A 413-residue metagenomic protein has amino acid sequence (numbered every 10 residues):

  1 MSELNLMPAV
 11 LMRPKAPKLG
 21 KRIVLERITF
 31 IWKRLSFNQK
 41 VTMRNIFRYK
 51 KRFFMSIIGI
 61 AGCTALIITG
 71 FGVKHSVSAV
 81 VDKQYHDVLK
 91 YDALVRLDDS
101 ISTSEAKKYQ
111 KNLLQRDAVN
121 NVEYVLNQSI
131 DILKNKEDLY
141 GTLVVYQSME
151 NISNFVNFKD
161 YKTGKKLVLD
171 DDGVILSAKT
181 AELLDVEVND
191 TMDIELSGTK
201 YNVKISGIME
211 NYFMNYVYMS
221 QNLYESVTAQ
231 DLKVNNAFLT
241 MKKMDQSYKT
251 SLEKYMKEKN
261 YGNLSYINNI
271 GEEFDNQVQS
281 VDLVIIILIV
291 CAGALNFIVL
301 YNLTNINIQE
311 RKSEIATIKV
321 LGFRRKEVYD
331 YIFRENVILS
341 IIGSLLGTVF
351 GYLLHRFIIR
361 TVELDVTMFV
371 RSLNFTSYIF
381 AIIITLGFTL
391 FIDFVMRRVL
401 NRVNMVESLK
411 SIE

Functional and structural regions predicted by a protein language model:
S2, D330-Y331, S344-E407: Short helix-loop junctions at transmembrane helix boundaries
L6-I23, R398-E413: Short cytosolic juxtamembrane segments of multi-pass membrane proteins
K51-S76, I341: Short, strongly hydrophobic transmembrane alpha-helices
S56, K83-D87, K107-D190, N202-K204 (+1 more regions): Short beta-strand boundary microenvironments
V73, V77-H86, Y248-L295, I306-E310 (+2 more regions): Peri-transmembrane interface segments
V73-K107, N235-N236, E413: Membrane-interface junction motifs in transport/secretion proteins
V88-L89, V168, I208-M244, N268: Small-residue transmembrane helix packing/gating motifs
D282, N296-I338: Interfacial "coupling" helices/loops that link adjacent transmembrane helices in transporter permeases
